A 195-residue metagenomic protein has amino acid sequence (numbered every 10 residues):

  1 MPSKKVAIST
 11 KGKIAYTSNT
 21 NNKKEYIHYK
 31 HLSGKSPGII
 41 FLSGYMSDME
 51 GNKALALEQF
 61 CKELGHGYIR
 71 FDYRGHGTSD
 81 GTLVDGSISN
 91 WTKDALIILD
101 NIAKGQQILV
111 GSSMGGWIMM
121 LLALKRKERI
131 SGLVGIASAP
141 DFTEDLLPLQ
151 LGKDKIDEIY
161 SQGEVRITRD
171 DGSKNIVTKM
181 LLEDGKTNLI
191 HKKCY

Functional and structural regions predicted by a protein language model:
P2-G34: N-terminal cap/lid segment of alpha/beta-hydrolase-fold proteins
K11-I14, R129-Y195: The alpha/beta-hydrolase serine catalytic core
S36-G44: Short beta-strand element of the alpha/beta-hydrolase
M46-N52: Short substrate-entry loop that stabilizes the transition state in hydrolases
A54, E58-D80: Conserved alpha/beta-hydrolase
G77-I102: Catalytic nucleophile-loop/oxyanion-hole region of alpha/beta-hydrolase and closely related hydrolase-like folds
A103-S113: Alpha/beta-hydrolase fold nucleophile elbow
G116-K127, L133: Short glycine-enriched nucleophile-adjacent loop and the immediately C-terminal alpha-helix near the catalytic center
